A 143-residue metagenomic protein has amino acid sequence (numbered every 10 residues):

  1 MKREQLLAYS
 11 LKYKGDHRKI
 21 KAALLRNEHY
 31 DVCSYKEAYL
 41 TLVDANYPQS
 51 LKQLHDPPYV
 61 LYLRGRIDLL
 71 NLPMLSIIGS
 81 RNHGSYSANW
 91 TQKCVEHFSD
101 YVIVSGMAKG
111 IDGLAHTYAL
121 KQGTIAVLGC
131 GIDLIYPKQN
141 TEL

Functional and structural regions predicted by a protein language model:
M1-N46: Short, small/acidic-rich helices and loops at N termini and domain boundaries of DNA replication/processing enzymes
E37, L42-L143: Glycine-biased, small-residue-rich flexible motifs in mid-sequence functional cores and linkers
